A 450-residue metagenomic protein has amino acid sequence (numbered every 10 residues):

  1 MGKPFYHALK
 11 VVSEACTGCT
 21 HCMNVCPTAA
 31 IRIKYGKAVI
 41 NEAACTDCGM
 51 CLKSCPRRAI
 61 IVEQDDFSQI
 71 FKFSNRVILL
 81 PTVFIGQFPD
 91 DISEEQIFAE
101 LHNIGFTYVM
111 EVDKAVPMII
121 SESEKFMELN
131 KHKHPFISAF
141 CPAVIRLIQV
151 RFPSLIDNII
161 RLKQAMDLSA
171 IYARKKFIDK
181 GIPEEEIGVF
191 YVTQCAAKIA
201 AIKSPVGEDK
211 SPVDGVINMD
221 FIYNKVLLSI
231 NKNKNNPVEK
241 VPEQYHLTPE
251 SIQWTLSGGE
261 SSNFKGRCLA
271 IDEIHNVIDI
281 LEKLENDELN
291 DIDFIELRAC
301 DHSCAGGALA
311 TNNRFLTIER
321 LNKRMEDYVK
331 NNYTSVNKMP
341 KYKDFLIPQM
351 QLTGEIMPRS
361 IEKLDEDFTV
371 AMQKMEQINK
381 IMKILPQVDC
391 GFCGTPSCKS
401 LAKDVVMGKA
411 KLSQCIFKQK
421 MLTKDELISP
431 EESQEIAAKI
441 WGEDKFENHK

Functional and structural regions predicted by a protein language model:
G2, Y6-S13, T17, H21-N41 (+5 more regions): Iron-sulfur cluster-binding cysteine motifs and their immediate structural context in ferredoxin-like electron-transfer
I61-K450: Iron-sulfur-associated redox domains of electron-transfer enzymes in respiratory and anaerobic energy metabolism
